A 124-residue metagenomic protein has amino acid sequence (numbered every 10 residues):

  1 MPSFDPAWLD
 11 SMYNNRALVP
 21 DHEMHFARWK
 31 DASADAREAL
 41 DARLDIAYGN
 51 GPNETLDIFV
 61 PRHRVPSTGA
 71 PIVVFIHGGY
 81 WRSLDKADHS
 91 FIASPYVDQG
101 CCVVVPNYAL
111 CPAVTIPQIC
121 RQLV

Functional and structural regions predicted by a protein language model:
S3, W8-T68: N-terminal cap/lid segment of alpha/beta-hydrolase-fold proteins
N53-T55, D88, L110, Q118: Non-catalytic cap/lid and distal C-terminal segments of serine-dependent acyl enzymes
T68-G79: Short beta-strand element of the alpha/beta-hydrolase
G79, C102, N107-C111: Short beta-to-alpha linker loops that shape the active-site pocket of alpha/beta-hydrolase fold enzymes
S83-A87, A113-V114: Short N-terminal helix/helix-N-cap motif within the alpha/beta-hydrolase-1
D85-P106: Short amphipathic alpha-helix adjacent to the substrate-entry channel of hydrolases
V114-V124: Alpha/beta-hydrolase active-site loop
